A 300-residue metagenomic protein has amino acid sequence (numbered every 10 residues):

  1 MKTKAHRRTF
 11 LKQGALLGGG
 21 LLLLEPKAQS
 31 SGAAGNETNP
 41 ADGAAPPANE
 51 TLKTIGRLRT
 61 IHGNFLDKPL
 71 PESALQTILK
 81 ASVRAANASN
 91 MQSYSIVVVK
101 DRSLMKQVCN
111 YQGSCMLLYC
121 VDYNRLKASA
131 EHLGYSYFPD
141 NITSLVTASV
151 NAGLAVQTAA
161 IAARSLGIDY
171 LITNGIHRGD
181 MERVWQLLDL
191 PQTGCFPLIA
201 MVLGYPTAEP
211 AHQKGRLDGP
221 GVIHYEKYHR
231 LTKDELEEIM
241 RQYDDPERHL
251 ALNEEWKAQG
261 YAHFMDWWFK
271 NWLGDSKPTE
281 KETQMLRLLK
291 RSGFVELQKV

Functional and structural regions predicted by a protein language model:
K2-V300: Acidic, surface-exposed loops and disordered segments
